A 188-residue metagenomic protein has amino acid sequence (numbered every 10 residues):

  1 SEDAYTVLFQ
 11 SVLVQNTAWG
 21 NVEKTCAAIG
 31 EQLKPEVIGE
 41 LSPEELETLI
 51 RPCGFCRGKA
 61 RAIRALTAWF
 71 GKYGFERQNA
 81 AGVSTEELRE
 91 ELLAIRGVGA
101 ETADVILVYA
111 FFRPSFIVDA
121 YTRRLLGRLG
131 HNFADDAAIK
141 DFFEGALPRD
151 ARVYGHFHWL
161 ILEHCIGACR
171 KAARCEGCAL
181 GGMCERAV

Functional and structural regions predicted by a protein language model:
S1-V188: Catalytic cores of DNA base-excision repair glycosylases
